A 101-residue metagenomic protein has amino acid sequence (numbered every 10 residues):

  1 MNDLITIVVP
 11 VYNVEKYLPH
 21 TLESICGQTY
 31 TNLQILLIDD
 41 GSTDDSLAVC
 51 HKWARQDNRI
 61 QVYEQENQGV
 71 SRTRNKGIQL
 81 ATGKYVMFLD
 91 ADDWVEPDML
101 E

Functional and structural regions predicted by a protein language model:
M1-E101: Nucleotide-sugar donor-binding/catalytic module of glycosyltransferases that assemble extracellular/cell-envelope
